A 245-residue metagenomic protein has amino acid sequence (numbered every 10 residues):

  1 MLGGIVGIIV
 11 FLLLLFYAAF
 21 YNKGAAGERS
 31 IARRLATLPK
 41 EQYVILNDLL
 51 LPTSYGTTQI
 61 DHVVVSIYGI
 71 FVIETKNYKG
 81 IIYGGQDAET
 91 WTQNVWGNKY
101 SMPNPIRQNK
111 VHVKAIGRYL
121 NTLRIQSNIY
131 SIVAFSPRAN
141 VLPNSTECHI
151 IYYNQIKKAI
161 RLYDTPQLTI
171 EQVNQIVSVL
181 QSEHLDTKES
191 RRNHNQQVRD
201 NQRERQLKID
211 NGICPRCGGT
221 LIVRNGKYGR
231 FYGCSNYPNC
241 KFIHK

Functional and structural regions predicted by a protein language model:
M1-T58, V65-I70, K79, T90 (+1 more regions): Surface-exposed interaction regions that form or flank ligand-binding interfaces
K76: GIY-YIG-like beta-to-alpha core
I82: Polar interaction faces of repeat-based domains
D87: A contiguous binding-surface segment within folded domains or other stable secondary-structure elements
